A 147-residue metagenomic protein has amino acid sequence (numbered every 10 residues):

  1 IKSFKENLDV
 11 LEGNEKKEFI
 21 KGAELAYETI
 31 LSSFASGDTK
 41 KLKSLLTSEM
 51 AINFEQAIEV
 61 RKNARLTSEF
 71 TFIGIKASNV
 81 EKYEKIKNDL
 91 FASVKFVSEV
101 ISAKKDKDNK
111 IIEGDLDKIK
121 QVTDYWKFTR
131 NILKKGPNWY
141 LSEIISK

Functional and structural regions predicted by a protein language model:
I1-L25, D106: Juxtamembrane and targeting peptides
L11-E18, D38, I112-L116: Short acidic, glycine/proline-enriched loop segments that cap or flank alpha-helices
L25-S32, K40-K147: Structured, amphipathic secondary-structure segments that form assembly/contact surfaces in multi-subunit
